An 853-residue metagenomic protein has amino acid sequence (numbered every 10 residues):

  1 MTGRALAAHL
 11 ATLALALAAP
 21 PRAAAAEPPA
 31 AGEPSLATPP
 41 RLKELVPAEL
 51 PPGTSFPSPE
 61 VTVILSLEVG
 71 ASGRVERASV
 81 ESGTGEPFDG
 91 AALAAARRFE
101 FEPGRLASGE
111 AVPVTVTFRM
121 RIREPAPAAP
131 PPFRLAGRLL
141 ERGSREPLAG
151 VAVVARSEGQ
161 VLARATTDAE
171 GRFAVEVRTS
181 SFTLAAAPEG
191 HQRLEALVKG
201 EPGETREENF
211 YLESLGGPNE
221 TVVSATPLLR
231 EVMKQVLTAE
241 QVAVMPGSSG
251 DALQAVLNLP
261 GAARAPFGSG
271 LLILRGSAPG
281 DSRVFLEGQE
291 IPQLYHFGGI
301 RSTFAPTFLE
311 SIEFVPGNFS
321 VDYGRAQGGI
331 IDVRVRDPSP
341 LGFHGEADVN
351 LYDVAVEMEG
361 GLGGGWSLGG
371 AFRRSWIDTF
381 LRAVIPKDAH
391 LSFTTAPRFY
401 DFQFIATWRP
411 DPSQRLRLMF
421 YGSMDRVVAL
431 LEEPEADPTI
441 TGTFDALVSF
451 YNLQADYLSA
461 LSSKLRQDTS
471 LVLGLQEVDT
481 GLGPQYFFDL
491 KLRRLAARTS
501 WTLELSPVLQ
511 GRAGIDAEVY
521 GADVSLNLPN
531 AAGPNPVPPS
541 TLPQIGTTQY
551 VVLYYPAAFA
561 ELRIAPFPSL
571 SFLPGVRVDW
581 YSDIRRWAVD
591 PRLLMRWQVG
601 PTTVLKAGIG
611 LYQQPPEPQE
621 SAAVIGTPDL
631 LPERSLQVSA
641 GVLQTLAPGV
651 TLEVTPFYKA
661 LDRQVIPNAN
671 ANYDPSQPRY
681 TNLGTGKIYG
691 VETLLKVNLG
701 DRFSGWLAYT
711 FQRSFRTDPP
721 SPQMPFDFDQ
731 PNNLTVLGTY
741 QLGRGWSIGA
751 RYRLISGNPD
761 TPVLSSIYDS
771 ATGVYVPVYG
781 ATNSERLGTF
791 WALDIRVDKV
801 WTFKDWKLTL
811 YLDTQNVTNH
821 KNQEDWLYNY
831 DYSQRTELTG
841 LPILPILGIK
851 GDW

Functional and structural regions predicted by a protein language model:
A25-L162, D168-A174, S181, E195-A196 (+2 more regions): Charge-biased low-complexity segments
D168, G190-Q192, V198-N209, E220-S320 (+4 more regions): Periplasmic N-terminal accessory/gating domains of Gram-negative outer-membrane beta-barrel systems
N350-R374, L391-V427, D445-Q467, L505-Q510: Transmembrane beta-barrel wall of Gram-negative outer-membrane proteins
Y421, L492, T502-R512, D516-E518 (+2 more regions): Structural signature of Gram-negative outer-membrane beta-barrels, strongest in the C-terminal barrel of TonB-dependent
R426, D523-P538, I584, W597 (+4 more regions): Surface-exposed extracellular loop regions of Gram-negative outer-membrane beta-barrel proteins, predominantly
R494-S500, G546-V551, L631, G649-A708 (+2 more regions): Outer membrane beta-barrel strand-and-loop segments of large Gram-negative receptors, especially TonB-dependent
S571, Y658-A660, T681-L764: Gram-negative outer-membrane beta-barrel transporters
R753-V774, G788-A792, D798-W853: C-terminal beta-signal and adjacent terminal beta-strands/loops of Gram-negative outer-membrane beta-barrel proteins
